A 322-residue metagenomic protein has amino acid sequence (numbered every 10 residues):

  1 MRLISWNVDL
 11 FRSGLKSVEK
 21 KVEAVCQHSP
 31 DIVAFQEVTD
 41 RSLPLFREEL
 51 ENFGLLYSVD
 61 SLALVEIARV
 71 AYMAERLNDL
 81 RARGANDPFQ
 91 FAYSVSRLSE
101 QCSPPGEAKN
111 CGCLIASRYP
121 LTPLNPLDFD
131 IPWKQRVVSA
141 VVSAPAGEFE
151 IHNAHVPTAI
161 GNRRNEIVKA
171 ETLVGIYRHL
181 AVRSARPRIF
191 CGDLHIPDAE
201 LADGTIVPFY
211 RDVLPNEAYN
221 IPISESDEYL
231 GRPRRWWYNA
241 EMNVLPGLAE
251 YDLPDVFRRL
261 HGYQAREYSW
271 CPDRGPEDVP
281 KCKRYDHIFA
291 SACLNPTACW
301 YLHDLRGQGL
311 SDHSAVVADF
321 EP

Functional and structural regions predicted by a protein language model:
R2-V8, A24-F46, S61-L62, A140 (+5 more regions): Active-site beta-strand/loop signature of hydrolases that rely on acidic residues for catalysis
S5-S17, I160-V168: Acidic/histidine-rich helix-loop elements that form or flank divalent-metal/phosphate-binding sites at the catalytic
R12-S13, R41-P44, E66-R69, A159-N162 (+3 more regions): Short catalytic/ligand-binding loop motif for oxyanion handling, primarily in non-cytosolic enzymes, centered on
G14-C26: Short, acidic/polar
V38-A159: Structured beta-strand-rich core segments of catalytic domains in phosphoester-bond hydrolases
N110-C113, K134-S139, C282-H287, S311-V317: Short hydrophobic/aromatic beta-strand or adjacent loop that forms the aromatic wall/cage of a ligand/substrate-binding
N125-D128, H155-A170, D227-P233: Surface-exposed cleft-lining segments at the edges of enzyme active sites
E171-K281, Y285: Metal-dependent phosphoesterases centered on the DNase I-like endonuclease/exonuclease/phosphatase
